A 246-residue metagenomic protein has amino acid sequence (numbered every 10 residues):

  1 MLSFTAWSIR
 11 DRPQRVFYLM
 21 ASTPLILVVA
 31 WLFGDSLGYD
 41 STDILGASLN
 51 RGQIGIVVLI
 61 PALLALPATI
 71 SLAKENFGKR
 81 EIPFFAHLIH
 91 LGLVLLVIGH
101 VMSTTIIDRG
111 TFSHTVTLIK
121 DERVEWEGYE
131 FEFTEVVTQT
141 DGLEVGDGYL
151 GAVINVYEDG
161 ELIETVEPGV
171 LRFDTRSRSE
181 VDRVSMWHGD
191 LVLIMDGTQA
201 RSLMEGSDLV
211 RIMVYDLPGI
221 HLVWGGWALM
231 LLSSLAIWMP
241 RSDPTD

Functional and structural regions predicted by a protein language model:
M1-V124, G219-D246: Contiguous transmembrane helix-bundle modules in multi-pass membrane proteins
S22-A30, V94-T245: Accessory, solvent-exposed terminal regions and/or long lumenal/extracellular loops of proteins
